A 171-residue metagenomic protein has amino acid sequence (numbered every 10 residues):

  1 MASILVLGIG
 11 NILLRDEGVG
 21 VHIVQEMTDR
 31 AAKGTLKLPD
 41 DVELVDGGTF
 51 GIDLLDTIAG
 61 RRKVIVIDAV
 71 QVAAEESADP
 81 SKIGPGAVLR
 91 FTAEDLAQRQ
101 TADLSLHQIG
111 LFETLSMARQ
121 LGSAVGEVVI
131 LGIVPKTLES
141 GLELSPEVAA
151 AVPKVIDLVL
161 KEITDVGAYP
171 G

Functional and structural regions predicted by a protein language model:
M1-Q120, A124, I130-I133, L142-P153 (+1 more regions): N-terminal catalytic or cofactor-binding beta/alpha core of small enzyme domains
P135-T137: A short, acidic, flexible beta-alpha connecting loop/helix-capping segment that sits on the rim of active
